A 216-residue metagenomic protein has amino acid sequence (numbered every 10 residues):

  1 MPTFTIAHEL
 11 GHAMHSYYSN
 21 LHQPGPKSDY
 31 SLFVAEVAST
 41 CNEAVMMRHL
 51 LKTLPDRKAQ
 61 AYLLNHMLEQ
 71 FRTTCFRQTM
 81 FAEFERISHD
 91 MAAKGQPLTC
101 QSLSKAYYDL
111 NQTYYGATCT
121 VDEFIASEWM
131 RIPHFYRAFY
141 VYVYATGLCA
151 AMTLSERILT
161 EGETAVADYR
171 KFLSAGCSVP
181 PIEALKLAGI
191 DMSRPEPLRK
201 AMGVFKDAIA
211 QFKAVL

Functional and structural regions predicted by a protein language model:
M1, P26-F33, F71, C75 (+1 more regions): Short, solvent-exposed segments of well-ordered alpha helices
M1-E9: Short alpha-helical catalytic segment bearing the HExxH-like zincin motif of zinc-dependent metalloproteases
T3, A35-A38, N42, L103 (+1 more regions): Hydrophobic (often cysteine-bearing) scaffold residues that line and stabilize catalytic clefts of nucleotide/cofactor
I6-A7, M14, K52, T74-L216: C-terminal, non-catalytic "cap/extension" segments appended to globular domains
G11-G25: Catalytic Zn2+-binding segment of zinc metalloproteases
S19, D29-K58, M67-E69, T73 (+1 more regions): Post-HExxH zinc-binding segment in Zn-dependent metallohydrolases
H22-S28, L51-L63, E161-D168: Short, glycine/acidic-rich hinge or "gate" loops at secondary-structure transitions that mediate conformational
L32-E36, Y62-H66, P97-K105: An alpha-helix initiation/capping motif
